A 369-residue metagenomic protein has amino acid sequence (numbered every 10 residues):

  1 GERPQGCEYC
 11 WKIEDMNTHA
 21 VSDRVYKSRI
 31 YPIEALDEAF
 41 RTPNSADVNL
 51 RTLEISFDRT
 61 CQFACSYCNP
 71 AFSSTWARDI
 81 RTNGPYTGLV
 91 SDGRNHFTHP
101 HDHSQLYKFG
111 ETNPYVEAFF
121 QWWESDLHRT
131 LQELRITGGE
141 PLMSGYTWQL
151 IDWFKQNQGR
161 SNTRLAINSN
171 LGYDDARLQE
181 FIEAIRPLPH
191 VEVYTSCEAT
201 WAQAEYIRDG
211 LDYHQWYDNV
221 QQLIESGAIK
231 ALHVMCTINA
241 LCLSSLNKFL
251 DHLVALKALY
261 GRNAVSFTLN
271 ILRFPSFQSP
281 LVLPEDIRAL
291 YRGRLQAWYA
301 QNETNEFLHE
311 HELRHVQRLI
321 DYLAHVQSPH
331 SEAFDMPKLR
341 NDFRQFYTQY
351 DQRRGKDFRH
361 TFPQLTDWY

Functional and structural regions predicted by a protein language model:
G1-F109, L127-H128, H315-Y369: N-terminal pre-core extensions flanking Radical SAM catalytic domains
G6, F119-W122, L150, W216-N219 (+2 more regions): Alpha-helical packing segments of well-folded alpha/beta enzyme cores
L50-T60, A71-Y115, R129-T147, N157-R177 (+3 more regions): Core AdoMet radical
D58, A77-I80, I185-L188, S196-Y369: Radical SAM enzyme [4Fe-4S]-AdoMet core and its adjacent flexible, acidic and glycine-rich loops/tails across
V116-F119, E124-S125, L283-E285: General structural signal for secondary-structure boundaries
Q121-L127, D152-Q158, I182-R186: Leucine-rich repeat
W148-D152, A176-A184, S245-N247: Distinct, well-ordered alpha-helical segments
